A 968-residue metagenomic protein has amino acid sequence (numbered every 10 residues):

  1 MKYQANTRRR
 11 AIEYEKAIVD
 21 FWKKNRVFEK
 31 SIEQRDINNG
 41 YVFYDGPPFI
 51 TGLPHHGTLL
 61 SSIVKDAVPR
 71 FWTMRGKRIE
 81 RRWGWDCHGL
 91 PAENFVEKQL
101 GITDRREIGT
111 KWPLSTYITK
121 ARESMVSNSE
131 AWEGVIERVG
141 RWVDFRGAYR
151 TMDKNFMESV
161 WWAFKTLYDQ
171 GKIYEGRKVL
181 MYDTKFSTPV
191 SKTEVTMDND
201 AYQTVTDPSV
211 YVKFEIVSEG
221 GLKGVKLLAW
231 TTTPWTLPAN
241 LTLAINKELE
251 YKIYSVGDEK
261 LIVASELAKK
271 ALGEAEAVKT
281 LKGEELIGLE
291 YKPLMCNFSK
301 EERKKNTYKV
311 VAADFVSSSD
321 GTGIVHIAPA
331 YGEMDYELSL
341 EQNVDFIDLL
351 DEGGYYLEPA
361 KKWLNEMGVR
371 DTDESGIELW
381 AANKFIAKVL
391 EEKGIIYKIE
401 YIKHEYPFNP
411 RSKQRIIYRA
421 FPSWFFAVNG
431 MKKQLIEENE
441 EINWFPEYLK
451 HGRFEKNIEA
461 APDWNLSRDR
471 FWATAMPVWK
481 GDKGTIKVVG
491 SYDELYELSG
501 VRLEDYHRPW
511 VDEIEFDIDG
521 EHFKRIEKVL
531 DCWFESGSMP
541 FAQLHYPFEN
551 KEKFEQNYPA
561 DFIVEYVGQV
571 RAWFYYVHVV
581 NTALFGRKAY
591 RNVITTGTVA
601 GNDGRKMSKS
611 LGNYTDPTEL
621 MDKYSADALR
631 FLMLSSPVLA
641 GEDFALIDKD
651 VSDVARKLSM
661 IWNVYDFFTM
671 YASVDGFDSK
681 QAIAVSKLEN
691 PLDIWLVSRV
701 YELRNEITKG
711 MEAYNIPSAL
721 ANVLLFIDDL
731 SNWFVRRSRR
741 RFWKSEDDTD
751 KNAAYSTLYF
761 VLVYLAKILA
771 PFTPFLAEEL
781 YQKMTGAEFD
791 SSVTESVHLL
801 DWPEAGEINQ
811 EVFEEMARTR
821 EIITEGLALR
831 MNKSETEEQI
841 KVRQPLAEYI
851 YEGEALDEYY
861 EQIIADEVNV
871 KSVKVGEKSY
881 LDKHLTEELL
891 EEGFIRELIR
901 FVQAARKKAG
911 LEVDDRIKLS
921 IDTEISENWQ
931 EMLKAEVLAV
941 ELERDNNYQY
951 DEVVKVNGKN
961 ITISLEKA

Functional and structural regions predicted by a protein language model:
M1-E259, A328-E341, D345-A360, I395-Q434 (+5 more regions): N-terminal, positively charged nucleic-acid-binding surface of large information/translation enzymes
M1-R10, I436-Y448, Q681: Short, contiguous pre-domain boundary segments
V19, Y168-T196, A271-E274, L281 (+4 more regions): Amphipathic alpha-helical
I37-D45, A67, D104-I108, E133-G140 (+11 more regions): Active-site-adjacent bridging/hinge elements
G57-P69, G76-K77, W85-D86, T151 (+9 more regions): Structured ligand/cofactor/substrate-binding pocket environments in proteins
V210-V217, K252-V256, Y291-P293, P407-P410 (+3 more regions): Short acidic-hydrophobic surface loop/beta-edge motif
I377-Y406, I822-E825: Phosphate/diphosphate-binding loops
K456-F534, S538-P540, Y546, L584-A626 (+1 more regions): Feature 926 captures the class I aminoacyl-tRNA synthetase adenylation module centered on the KMSKS loop
